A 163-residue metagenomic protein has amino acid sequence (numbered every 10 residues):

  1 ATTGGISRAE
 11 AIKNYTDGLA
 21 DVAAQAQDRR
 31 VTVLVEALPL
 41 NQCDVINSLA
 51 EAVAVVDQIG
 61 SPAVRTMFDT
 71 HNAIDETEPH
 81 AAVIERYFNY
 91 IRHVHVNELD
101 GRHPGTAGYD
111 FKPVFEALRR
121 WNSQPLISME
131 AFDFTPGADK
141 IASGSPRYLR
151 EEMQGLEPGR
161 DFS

Functional and structural regions predicted by a protein language model:
A1-I6, R29-P39: Active-site groove signature of glycoside hydrolases
G4, N41, I74-E76: Short, solvent-exposed loop/turn segments at secondary-structure junctions
G4-L19, Q25: Active-site cleft segment of glycoside hydrolase catalytic domains centered on the general acid/base Glu
A20, I46-F68, A73-S163: Histidine-acidic metal/acid-base catalytic patches
A24-R29, Q58: Secondary-structure boundary elements
P39-L40, D133: Short "lid" loop at the C-terminus of a central beta-strand within the Rossmann-like core of SAM-dependent
